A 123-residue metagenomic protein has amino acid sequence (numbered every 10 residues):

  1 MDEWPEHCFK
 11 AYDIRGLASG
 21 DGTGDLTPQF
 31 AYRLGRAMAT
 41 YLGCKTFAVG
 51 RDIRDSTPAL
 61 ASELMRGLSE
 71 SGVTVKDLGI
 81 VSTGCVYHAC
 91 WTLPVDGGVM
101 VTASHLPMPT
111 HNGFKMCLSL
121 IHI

Functional and structural regions predicted by a protein language model:
M1-L64, E70-S71: An N-terminal, well-structured beta->alpha segment
A39, K45-S119: Ferredoxin-reductase
I121-I123: Conserved small/polar residues in nucleotide/adenosyl-binding loops
